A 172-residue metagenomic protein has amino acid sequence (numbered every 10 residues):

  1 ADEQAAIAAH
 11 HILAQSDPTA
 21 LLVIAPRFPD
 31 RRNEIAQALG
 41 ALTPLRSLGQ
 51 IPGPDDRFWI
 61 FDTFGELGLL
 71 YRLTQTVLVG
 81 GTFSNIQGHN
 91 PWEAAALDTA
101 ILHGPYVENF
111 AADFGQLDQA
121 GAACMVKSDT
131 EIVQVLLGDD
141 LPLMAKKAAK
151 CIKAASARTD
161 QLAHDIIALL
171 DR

Functional and structural regions predicted by a protein language model:
A1-R172: Nucleotide-activated sugar donor-binding and catalytic core shared by glycosyltransferases and related lipid-linked
